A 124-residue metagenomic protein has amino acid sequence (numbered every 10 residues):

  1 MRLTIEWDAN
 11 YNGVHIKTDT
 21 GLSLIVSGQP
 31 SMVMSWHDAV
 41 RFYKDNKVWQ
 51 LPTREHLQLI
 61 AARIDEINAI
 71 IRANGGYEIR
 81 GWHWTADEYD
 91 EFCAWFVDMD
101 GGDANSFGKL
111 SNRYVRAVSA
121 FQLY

Functional and structural regions predicted by a protein language model:
M1-W49, G81, T85, C93-F96 (+1 more regions): Extracellular adhesion/carbohydrate-recognition regions
R54-Y124: C-terminal, surface-exposed recognition/capping segments
